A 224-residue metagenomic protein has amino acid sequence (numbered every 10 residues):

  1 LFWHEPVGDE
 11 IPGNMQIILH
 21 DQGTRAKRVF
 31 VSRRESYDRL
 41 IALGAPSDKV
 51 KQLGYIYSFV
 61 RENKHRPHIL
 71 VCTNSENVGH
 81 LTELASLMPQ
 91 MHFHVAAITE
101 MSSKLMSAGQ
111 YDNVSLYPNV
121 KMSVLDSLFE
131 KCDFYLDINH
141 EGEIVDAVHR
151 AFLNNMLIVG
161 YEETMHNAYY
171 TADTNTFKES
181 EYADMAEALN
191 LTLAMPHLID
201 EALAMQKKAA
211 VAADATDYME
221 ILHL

Functional and structural regions predicted by a protein language model:
F2, V159-E162, K178: Conserved acidic donor-binding loop of glycosyltransferase catalytic domains
D9-N14, L19-S47, K104: A short, active-site helix/loop in glycosyltransferases that binds the activated sugar's phosphate group
D38-L43, Q52-A108, N119-M122: Conserved catalytic-core segment of nucleotide-activated headgroup transferases in glycan assembly
R66, S180-A183, A194-L224: A charged, aromatic-enriched C-terminal amphipathic alpha-helix characteristic of glycosyltransferases across folds
K121-C132, L153: Short acidic alpha-helix that forms the nucleotide-activated donor recognition element in Leloir-type transferases
E130-E143, M156: Acidic donor-binding loop of glycosyltransferase active sites
I138-H149, Y161-Y170: Nucleotide-sugar-dependent
N167-L191: Change "using UDP/GDP/dTDP sugars" to "using nucleotide sugars
